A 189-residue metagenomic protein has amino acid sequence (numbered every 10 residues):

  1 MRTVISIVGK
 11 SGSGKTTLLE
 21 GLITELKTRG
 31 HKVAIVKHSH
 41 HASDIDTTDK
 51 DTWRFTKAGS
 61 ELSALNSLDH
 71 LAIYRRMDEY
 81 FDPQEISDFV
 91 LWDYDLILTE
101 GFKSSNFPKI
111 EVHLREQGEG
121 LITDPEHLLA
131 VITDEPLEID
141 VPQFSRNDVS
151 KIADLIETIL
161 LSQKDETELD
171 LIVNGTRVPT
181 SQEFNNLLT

Functional and structural regions predicted by a protein language model:
V4: Walker A (P-loop) ATP-phosphate-binding motif of ABC ATPase nucleotide-binding domains
I7: Hydrophobic anchor at the beta1->P-loop junction of P-loop NTPases
K10: P-loop (Walker A) phosphate-binding loop of NTP-binding proteins
K15: Conserved lysine of the Walker
G21-E79: N-terminal phosphate/diphosphate-binding loop that engages ATP/GTP or pyrophosphate donors across diverse enzyme folds
I35-V36, T99-E100, N106-L114, E119-P136 (+1 more regions): Conserved beta-strand/loop subsegment of P-loop NTPase cores
R75-S105: Phosphate-binding/switch loop-helix module in NTP-utilizing enzymes
W92-L96, T133-D134, I139-T189: C-terminal accessory "lid"/substrate-recognition subdomains
